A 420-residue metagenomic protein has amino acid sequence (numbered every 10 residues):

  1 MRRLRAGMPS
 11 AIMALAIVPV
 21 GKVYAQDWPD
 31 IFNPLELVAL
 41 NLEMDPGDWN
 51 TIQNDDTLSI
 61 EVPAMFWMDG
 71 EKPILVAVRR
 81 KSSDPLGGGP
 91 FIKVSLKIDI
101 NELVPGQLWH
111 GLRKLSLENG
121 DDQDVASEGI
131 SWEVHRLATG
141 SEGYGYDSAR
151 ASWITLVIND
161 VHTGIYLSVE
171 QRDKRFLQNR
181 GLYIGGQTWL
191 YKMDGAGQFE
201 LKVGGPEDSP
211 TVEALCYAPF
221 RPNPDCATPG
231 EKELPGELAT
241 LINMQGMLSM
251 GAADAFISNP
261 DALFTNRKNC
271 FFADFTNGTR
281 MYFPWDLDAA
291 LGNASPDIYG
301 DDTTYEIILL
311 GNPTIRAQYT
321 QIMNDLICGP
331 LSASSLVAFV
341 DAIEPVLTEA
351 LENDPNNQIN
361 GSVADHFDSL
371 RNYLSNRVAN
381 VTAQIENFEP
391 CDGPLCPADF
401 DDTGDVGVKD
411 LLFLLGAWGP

Functional and structural regions predicted by a protein language model:
M1-A11: Bacterial N-terminal signal peptides that target proteins for export
P9-K22: Bacterial N-terminal signal peptides
Q26-I130: Conserved NTP-binding catalytic cores of kinases and kinase-like/nucleotidyltransferase enzymes across multiple kinase
P29-D30, L35-A39, D48, I52 (+6 more regions): Middle-to-C-terminal accessory/interaction subdomains
K97-P105, L112-V125, L137, E142-A149 (+1 more regions): Internal "kinase-insert"/substrate-recognition segments embedded within catalytic cores of ATP-dependent enzymes
A126-V134, G251, D410-F413: Short amphipathic alpha-helical face segments that pack within enzyme cores and frequently flank/anchor catalytic
I130-L137, Q318, Y373: Amphipathic alpha-helical segments that form well-ordered structural scaffolds and often line/cohere around active
F400-P420: Alpha-helical segments with a strong preference for the paired helices of cellulosomal dockerin domains
